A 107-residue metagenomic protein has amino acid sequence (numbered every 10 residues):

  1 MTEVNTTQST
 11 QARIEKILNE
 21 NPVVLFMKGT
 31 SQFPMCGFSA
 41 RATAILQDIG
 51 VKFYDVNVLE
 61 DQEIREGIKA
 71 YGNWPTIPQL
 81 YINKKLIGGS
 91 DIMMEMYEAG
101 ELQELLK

Functional and structural regions predicted by a protein language model:
E3-T10, I77, L86-I87, D91: Thiol/selenol-based redox catalytic cores and closely related redox-interacting motifs
T7-Q11, D61-R65, A99: Structural motif corresponding to alpha-helix initiation and N-cap regions
E15-K52: Local sequence-structure signature of Cys/Sec-based thiol-disulfide redox active-site neighborhoods
F26, Q79-N83: Acidic beta-strand-to-loop metal/phosphate-binding motif
G50-R65: Thiol-based oxidoreductase modules, predominantly thioredoxin-like and allied folds used for disulfide exchange
A70-T76: Thiol/disulfide oxidoreductase modules built on the thioredoxin-like
I82-K107: Non-catalytic, surface beta->alpha helical segment in thiol-disulfide oxidoreductase systems
